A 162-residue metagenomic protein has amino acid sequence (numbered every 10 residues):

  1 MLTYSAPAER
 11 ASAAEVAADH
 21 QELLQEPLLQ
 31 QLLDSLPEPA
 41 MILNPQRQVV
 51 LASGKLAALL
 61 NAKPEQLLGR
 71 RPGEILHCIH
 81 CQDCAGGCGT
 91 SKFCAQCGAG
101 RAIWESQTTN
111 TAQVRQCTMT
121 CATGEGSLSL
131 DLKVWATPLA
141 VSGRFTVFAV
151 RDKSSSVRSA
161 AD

Functional and structural regions predicted by a protein language model:
M1-P39, D83, C88-S91, W104-D131 (+1 more regions): PAS-family sensory modules
V49-A52, E65: Conserved hydrophobic beta-strand signature of PAS-family and PAS-like sensory domains
A52-A57, G69: N-terminal capping loop/helix in small sensory signaling domains highlighted by a polar->aromatic N-x2-3-F motif
A57-A58, E65, G73: Sensory helix hotspots in PAS and closely related PAS-like folds
L68-C94: PAS-family sensory/regulatory domains
